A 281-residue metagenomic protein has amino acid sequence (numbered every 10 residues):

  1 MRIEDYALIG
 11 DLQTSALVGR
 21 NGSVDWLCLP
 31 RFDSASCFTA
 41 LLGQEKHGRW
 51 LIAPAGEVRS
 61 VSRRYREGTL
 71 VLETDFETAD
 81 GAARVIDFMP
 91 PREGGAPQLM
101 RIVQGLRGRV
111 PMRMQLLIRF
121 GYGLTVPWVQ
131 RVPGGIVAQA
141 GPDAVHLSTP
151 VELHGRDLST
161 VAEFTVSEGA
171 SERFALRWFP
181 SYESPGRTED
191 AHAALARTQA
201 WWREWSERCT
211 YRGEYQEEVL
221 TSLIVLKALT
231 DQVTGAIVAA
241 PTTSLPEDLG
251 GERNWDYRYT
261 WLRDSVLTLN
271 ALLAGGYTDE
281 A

Functional and structural regions predicted by a protein language model:
M1-A281: Acidic, mature catalytic/reactive cores of soluble proteins
